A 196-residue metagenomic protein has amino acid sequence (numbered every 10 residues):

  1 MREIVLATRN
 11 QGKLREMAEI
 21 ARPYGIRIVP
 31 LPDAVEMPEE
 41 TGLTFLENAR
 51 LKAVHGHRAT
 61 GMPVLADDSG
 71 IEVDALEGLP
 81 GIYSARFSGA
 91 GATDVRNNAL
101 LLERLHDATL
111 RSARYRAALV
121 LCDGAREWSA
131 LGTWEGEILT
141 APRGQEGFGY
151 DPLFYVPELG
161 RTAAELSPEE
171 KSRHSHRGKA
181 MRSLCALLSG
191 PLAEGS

Functional and structural regions predicted by a protein language model:
R2-V5, G12-S196: Anionic-ligand binding patches
